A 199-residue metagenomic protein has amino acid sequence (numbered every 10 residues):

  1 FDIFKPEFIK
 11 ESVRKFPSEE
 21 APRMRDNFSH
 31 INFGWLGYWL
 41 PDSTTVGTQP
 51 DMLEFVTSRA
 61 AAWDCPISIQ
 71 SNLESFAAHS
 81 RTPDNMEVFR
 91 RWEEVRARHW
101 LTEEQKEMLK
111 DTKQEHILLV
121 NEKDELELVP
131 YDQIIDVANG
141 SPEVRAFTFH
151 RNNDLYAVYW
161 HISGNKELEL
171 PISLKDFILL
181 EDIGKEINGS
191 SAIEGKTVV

Functional and structural regions predicted by a protein language model:
F1-V199: Active-site-proximal substrate-binding groove within the catalytic cores of carbohydrate-active enzymes
